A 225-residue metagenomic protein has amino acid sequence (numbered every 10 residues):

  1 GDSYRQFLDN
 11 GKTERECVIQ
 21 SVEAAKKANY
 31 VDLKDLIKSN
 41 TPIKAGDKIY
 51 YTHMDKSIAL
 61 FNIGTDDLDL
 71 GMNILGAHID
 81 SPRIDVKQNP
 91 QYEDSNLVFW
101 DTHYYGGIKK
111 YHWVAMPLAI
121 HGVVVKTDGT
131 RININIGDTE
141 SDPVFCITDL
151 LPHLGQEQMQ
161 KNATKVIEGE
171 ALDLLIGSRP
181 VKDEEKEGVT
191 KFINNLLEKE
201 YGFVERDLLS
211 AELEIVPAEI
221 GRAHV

Functional and structural regions predicted by a protein language model:
G1-R222: N-terminal hydrophobic/helix-forming segments and targeting peptides
